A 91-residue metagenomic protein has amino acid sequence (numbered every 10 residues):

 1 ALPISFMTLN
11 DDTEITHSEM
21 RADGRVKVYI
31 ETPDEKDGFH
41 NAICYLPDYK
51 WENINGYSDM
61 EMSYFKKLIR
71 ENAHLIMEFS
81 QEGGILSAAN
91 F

Functional and structural regions predicted by a protein language model:
A1-L2: Short, small-residue-biased leader/transition segments that mark boundaries at the very start of proteins
F6-E14: Short helix/strand-capping turn motifs
I15-T16, I76: A generic signature of intrinsically disordered, low-complexity regions enriched in glycine/proline and charged/polar
H17-S58: A short, structured beta-strand/loop element
N55-F91: Acidic, low-complexity intrinsically disordered segments
